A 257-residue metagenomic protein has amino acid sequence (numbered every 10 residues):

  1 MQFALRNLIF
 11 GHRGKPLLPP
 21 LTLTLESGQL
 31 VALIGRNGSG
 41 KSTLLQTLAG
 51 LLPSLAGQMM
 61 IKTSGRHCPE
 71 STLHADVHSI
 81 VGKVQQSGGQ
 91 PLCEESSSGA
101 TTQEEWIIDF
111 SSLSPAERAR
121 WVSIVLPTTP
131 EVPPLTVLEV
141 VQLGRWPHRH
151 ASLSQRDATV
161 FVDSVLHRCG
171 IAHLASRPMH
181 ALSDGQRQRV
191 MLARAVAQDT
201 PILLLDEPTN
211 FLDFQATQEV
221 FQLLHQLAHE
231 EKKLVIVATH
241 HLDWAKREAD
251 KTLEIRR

Functional and structural regions predicted by a protein language model:
I34-R36: The feature captures the beta-strand-to-loop junction immediately N-terminal to the Walker
A49: Helix-to-loop junction immediately C-terminal to a conserved catalytic motif
Q142, R156-L174: Conserved ABC ATPase "signature" region
P178-L182: Conserved ABC ATPase signature
L203-D206: Catalytic Walker B motif of ABC-type/P-loop ATPase nucleotide-binding domains
T239-H240: H-loop/switch region of ABC-family ATPase nucleotide-binding domains
K251-R257: H-loop (His-switch) and adjacent beta-strand-loop-beta switch element of ABC-type ATPase nucleotide-binding domains
